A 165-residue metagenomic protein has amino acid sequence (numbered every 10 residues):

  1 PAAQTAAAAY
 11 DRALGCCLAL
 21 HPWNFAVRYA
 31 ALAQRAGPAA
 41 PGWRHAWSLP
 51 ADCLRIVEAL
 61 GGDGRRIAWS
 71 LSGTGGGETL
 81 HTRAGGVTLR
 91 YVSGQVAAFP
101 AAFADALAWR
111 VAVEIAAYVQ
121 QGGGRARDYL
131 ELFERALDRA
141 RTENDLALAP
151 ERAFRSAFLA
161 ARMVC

Functional and structural regions predicted by a protein language model:
P1-C165: Glycine-enriched, solvent-exposed interface loops adjoining structured elements
